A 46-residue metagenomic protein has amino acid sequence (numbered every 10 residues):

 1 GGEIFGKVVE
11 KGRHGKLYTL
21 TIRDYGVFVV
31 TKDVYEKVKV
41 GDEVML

Functional and structural regions predicted by a protein language model:
G1-H14: Structural detector for short beta-strands of small beta-barrel domains
F5, T31-K32: Generic hydrophobic-segment detector
V8, L20-I22, G41-V44: Hydrophobic beta-strand residues in large extracellular and virion-surface proteins
R13, V27, Y35-K37: Generic "edge-of-domain/loop-turn" microfeature
R13-T21: Short aromatic-glycine-enriched beta-strand elements
I22-V30: Short, structured beta-strand/loop micro-motifs enriched in basic residues and often containing a Trp
D33-L46: Short nucleic-acid-contacting surface segments enriched for D/E, G, S/T with interspersed K/R
